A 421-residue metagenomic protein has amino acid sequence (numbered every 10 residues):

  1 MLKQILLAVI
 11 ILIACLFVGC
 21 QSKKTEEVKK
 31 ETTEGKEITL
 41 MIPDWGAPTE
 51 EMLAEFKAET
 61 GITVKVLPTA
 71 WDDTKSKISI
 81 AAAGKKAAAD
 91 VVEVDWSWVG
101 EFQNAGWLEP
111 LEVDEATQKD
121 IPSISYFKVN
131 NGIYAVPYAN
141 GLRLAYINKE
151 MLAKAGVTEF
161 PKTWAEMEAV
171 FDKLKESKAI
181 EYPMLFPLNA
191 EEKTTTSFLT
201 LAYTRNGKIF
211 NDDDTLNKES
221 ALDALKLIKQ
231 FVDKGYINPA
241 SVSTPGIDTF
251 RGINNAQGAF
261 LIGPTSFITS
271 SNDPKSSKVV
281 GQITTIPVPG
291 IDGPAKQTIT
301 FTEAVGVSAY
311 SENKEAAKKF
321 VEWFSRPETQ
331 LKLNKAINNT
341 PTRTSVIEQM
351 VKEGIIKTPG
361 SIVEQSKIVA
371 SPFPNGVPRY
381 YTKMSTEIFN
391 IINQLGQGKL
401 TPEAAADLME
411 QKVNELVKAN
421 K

Functional and structural regions predicted by a protein language model:
M1-I38, A58, E115-T117, D407 (+1 more regions): Short, low-complexity disordered leader/linker segments with a strong preference for bacterial N-terminal type II
C20, K30-T32, Y126, I283-I286 (+3 more regions): Long, aromatic- and glycine/proline-rich binding clefts that accommodate carbohydrate-like moieties
E31-W45, I62-L67, D90-V91, Y134 (+2 more regions): Short, well-ordered beta-strand elements
D44-K65, I388, A406: Short, polar/charged alpha-helical segment
E55-P122, Y126-K128, E150-K162, G252-F260 (+3 more regions): Extracytoplasmic "Venus flytrap"/periplasmic binding protein-like
A58-E59, T63, N131, A153-A155 (+4 more regions): Extracytoplasmic/periplasmic substrate-recognition and gating elements
D95-L144, K149, A153, K162 (+8 more regions): Hinge/lid segment of periplasmic solute-binding proteins
F171-K173, D213-V242: Glycine-centered hinge/linker elements that transmit conformational signals in sensory and ligand-binding systems
